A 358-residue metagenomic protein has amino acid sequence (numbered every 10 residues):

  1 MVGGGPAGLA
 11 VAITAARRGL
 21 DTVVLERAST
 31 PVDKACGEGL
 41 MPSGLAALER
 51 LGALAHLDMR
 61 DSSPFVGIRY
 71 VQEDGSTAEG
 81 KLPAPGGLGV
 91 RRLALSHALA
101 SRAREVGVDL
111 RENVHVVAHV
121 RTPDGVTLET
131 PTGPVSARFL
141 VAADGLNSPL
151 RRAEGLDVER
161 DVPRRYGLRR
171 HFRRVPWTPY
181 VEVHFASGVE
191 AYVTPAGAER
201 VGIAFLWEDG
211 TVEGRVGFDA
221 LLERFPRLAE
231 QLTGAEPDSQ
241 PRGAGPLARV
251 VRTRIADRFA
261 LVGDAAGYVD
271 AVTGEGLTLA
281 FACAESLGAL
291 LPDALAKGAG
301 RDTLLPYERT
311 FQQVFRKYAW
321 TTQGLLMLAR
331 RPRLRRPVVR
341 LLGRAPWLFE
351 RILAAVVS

Functional and structural regions predicted by a protein language model:
G3-P6: Glycine-rich Rossmann-fold phosphate-binding loop(s) that bind the pyrophosphate of adenine dinucleotide cofactors
I13-C36: Glycine-rich FAD pyrophosphate-binding loop
V24-L25, A142, V262, Y268: Generic enzyme active-site microenvironment
S29-E49, A53: Conserved N-terminal glycine-rich FAD pyrophosphate-binding loop of Rossmann-like flavoproteins
L45, E49-A98: A conserved beta-strand/loop capping segment in the N-terminal third of enzymes that catalyze redox or closely related
R60, P134, T211-L291, A299: FAD/FMN-dependent oxidoreductases across multiple families
R102-T233: Predominantly flavin-linked oxidoreductase catalytic cores and closely associated redox partners
A289-S358: C-terminal helical "tail/cap" subdomain of flavin- and related membrane-associated enzymes
